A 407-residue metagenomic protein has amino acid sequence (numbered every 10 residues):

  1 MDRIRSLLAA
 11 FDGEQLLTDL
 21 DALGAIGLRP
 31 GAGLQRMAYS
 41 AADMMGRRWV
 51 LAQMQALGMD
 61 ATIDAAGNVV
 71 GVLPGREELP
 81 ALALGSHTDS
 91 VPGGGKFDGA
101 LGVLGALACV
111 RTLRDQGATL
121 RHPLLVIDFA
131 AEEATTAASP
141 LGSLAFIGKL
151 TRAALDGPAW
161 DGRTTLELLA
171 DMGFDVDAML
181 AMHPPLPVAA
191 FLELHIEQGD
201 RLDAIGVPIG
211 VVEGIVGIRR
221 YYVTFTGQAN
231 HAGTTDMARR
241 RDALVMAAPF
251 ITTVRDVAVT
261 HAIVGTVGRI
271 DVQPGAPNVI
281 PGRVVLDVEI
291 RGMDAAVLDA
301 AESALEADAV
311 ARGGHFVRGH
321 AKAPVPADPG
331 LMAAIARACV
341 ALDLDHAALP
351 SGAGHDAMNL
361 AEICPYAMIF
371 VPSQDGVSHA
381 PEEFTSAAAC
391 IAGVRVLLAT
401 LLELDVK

Functional and structural regions predicted by a protein language model:
D2-S40, V377: N-terminal capping segment at the start of a domain
L16-D19, G24-R29, G85-S86, H346-V396: Zn-dependent metallopeptidase/amidohydrolase metal-coordination segment
L28-P74: A non-catalytic alpha/beta surface segment that caps or lines the substrate-entry region of metallo-dependent hydrolase
A38, T266-A276, L286-M293, G314-M332: A short beta-alpha structural unit
L57, A65, V69-L101: Catalytic-core environment of secreted peptidases
P92-D161: A generic, well-ordered mixed alpha/beta core segment in the N-terminal half of proteins
E132, T136-A296: Midchain, well-structured core segments that form catalytic/ion-binding scaffolds
E213, T235-T260, V371-K407: His/Asp/Glu-rich mid-to-C-terminal helical/loop segments that flank catalytic regions of hydrolases
